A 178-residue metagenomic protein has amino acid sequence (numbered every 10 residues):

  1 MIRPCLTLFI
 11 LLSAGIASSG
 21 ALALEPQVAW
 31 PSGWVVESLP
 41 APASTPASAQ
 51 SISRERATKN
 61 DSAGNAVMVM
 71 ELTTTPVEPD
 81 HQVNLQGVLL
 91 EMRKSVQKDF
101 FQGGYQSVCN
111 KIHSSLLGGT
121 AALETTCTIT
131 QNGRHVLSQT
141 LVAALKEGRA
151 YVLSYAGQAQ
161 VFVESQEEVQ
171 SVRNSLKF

Functional and structural regions predicted by a protein language model:
M1-P4: Positively charged n-region of N-terminal signal peptides that target proteins for export
T7-A17: Bacterial N-terminal signal peptides
A17, W30, F101-G103: Short, structurally constrained coil/turn elements that cap an alpha-helix or connect an alpha-helix to the following
L22-R54: N-terminal "mature-domain start" segment
W30, L85-V88, M92-V96, S165-V172: Stable alpha-helical elements in mature extracytoplasmic
V35, Q97, F101, N174-F178: Sec-exported extracytoplasmic/periplasmic mature domains
A41-L137: Conserved polar/disulfide-associated segments of primarily extracytoplasmic proteins
N60-D61, E71-L72, S115-F178: Short, well-structured beta-strand
